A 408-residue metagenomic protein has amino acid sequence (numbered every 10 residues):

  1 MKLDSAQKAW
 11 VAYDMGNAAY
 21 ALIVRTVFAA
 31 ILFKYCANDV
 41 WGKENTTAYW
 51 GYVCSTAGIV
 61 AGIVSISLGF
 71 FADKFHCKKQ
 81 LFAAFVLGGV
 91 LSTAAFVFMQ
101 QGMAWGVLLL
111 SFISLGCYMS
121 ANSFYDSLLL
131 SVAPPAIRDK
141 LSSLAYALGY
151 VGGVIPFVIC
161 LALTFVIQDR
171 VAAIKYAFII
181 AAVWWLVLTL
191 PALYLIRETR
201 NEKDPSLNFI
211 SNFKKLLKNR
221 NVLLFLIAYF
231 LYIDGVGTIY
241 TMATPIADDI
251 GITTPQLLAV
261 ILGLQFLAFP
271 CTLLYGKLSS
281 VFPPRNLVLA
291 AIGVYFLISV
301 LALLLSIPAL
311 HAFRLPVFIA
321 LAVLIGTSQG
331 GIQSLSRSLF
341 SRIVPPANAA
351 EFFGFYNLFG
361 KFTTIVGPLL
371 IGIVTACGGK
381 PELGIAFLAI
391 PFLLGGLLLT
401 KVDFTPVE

Functional and structural regions predicted by a protein language model:
M1-K8, R197-I227: Juxtamembrane intracellular "pre-TM" segments in multi-pass secondary transporters
K2-G58, L223-A228, Y232-I250, L257: Helix-loop boundary and gating motifs at the non-cytosolic
K43-T46, L163-V183, I373-F392: A membrane-interface helix-boundary motif in multi-pass transporters
I63-C77, P270-P284, T375: Helix-to-loop junctions at the C-terminal end of transmembrane segments in multipass secondary transporters
V86-G102, V294-H311: C-terminal ends and interior cores of transmembrane alpha-helices in multi-pass membrane transporters/permeases
S92, M103-A121, F313-G331: Hydrophobic core of transmembrane alpha-helices in multi-pass small-molecule transporters, especially MFS/SLC-type
S142-L161, N357-G367: Glycine-rich segments within core transmembrane alpha-helices of 12-TM secondary carriers
P156-F165, A182-N201, L398-V402: C-terminal membrane-cytosol helix-exit motif in multi-pass small-molecule transporters
